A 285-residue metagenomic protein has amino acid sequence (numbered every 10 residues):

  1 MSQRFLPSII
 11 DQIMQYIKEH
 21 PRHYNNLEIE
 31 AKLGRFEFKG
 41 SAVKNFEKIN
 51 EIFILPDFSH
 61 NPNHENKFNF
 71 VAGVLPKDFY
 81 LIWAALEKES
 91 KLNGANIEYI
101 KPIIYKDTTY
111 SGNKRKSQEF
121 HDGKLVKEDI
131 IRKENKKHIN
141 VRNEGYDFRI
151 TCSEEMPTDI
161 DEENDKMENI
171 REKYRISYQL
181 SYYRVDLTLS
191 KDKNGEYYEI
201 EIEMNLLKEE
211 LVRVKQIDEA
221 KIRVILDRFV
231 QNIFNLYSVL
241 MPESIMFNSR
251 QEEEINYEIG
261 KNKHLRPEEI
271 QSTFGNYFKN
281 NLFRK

Functional and structural regions predicted by a protein language model:
M1-R284: Phosphate-end processing signature that detects enzymes handling 5′-triphosphorylated RNA and polyphosphate
